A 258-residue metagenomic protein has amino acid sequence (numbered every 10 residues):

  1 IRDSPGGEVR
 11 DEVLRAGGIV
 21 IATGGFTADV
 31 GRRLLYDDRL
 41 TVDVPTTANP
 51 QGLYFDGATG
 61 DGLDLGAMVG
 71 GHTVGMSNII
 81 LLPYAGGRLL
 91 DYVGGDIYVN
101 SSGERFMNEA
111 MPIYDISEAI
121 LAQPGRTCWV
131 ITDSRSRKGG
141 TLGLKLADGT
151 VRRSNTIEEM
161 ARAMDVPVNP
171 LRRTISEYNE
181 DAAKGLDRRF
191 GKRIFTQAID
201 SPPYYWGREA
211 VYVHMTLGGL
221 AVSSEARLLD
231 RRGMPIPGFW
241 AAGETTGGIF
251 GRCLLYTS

Functional and structural regions predicted by a protein language model:
I1, Y256-T257: Conserved small/polar residues in nucleotide/adenosyl-binding loops
S4, G17-G18, A22-G25, V69 (+8 more regions): Fold-independent oxyanion-binding glycine-rich loops and adjacent beta-strand/coil segments at enzyme active sites
G6, R10-L14, R88-D91, Y98 (+5 more regions): Solvent-exposed alpha-helices and their adjacent loops that cap or buttress functional pockets in soluble metabolic
G6-G7, E12-P83: Glycine-rich loop(s) and the adjacent beta-strand/alpha-helix scaffold that form part
V9, L14-A16, R105-C128, D230 (+1 more regions): Gly/Pro-rich active-site capping loops and adjacent beta-alpha segments that organize cofactor/substrate pockets
G25, V30-L35, A85-R88, E109-M111 (+2 more regions): Short acidic, glycine/serine/threonine-rich loops at helix termini
F55, T59, L63-P170: An anion/pyrophosphate-binding glycine-rich loop and adjacent beta-alpha core in soluble alpha-beta enzymes
P170-C253: A glycine-rich dinucleotide-binding beta-alpha-beta segment and adjacent secondary-structure elements that constitute
